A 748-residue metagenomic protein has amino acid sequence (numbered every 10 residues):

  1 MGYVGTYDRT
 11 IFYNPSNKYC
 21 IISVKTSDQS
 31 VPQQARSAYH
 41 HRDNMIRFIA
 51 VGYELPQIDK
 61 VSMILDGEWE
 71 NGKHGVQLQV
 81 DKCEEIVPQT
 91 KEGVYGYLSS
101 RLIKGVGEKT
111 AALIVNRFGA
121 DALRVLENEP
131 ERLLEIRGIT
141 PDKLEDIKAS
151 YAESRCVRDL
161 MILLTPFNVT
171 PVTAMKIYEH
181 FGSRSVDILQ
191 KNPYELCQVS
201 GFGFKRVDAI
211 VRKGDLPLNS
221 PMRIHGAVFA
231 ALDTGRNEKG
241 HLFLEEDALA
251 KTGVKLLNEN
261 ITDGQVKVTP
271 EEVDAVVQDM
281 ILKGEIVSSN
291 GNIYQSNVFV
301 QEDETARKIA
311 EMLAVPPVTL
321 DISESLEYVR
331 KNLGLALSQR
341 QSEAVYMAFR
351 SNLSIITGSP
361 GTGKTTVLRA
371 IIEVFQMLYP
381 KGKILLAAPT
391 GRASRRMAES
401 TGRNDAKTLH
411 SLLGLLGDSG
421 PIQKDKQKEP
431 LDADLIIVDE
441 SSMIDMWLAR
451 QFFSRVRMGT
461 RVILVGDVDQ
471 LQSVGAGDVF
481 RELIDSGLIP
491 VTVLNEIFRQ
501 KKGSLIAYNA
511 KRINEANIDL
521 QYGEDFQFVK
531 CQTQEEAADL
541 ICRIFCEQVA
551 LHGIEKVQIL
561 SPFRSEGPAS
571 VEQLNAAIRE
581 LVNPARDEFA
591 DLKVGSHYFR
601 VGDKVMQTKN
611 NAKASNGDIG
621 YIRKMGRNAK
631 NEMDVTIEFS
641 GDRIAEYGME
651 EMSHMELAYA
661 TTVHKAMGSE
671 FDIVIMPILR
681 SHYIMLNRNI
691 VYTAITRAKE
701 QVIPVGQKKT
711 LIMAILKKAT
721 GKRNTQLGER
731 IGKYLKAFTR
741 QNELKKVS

Functional and structural regions predicted by a protein language model:
M1-N17, G67, I622-R623: Structural detector for short beta-strands of small beta-barrel domains
F12-T26, A629-T636: Short aromatic-glycine-enriched beta-strand elements
I21, H41-I49, I58-G291, Y346 (+2 more regions): Accessory alpha-helical DNA-binding modules that contact the DNA backbone or grooves
T165, H225, D233-E238, L282-E343: Pre-P-loop entry segment of helicase/translocase ATPase cores
I355, T366, A370, V374 (+9 more regions): Conserved helicase motor core of SF1/SF2 NTP-dependent helicases
G363: Conserved glycine(s) of the Walker
V468-K613, R623-G626, V747: Conserved helicase motor core of P-loop NTPases
D618-S748: C-terminal accessory regions
